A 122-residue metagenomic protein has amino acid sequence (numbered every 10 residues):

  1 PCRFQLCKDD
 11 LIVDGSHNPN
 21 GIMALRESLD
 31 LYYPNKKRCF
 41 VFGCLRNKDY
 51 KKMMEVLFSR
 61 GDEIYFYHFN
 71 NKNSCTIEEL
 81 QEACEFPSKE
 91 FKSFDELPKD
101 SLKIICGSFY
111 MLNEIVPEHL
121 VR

Functional and structural regions predicted by a protein language model:
P1-E63: Nucleotide phosphate-binding/pyrophosphate-handling subdomain across enzymes that bind or process nucleotide phosphates
L11, K51-I104: C-terminal helical cap/extension that packs against the catalytic core of soluble nucleotide-cofactor enzymes
I22-M23, Y50-K52, T76-I77, E114-P117: Short glycine-/acidic-enriched loop or helix-start segments at secondary-structure transitions that form or flank
L29, C84, H119-L120: Active-site catalytic pocket residues across diverse enzymes, especially alpha/beta-hydrolases
F42-R46, F69, S108: Cofactor-binding loop segments of dinucleotide-utilizing enzymes, especially the Rossmann-like FAD- and NAD(P)+-binding
N47, N73, L112: Flexible, glycine-rich phosphate/dinucleotide-binding loops and adjacent beta-alpha linkers at cofactor/substrate
L97-L120: A glycine-rich beta-strand to alpha-helix segment that forms a phosphate/ribose-binding loop at ligand/cofactor sites
